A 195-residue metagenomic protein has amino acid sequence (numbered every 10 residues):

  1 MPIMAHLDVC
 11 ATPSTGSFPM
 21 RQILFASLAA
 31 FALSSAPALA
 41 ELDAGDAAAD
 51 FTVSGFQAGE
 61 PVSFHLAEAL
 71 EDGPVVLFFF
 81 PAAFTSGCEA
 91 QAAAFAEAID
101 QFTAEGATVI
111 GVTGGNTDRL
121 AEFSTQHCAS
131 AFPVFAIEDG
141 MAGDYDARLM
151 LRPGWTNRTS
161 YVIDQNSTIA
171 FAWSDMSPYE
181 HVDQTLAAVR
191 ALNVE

Functional and structural regions predicted by a protein language model:
M1-P19: Short, Lys/Arg-enriched N-terminal segments with co-localized hydrophobic residues within the first ~10-30 amino acids
C10, S27-G55: N-proximal helix/coil linker or "cap" segments that precede and/or mark the start of modular domains
A49, P74, N157-T159: Short loop/turn microsegments at loop-to-beta-strand junctions
T52-P74: A short beta-strand-turn-helix
L66-E89: Short active-site neighborhood of thiol/selenol oxidoreductases, capturing the structured segment around
G73, A90-G111: Conserved helix-turn-beta segment immediately C-terminal to the redox Cys motif in thioredoxin-like folds
I110, L120-A121, T125-N157: Short, internal strand/loop/helix patches that form the active-site neighborhood or redox-interaction surface
T156-E195: Thiol-/selenol-based redox modules, centered on thioredoxin-like and closely related oxidoreductase domains
